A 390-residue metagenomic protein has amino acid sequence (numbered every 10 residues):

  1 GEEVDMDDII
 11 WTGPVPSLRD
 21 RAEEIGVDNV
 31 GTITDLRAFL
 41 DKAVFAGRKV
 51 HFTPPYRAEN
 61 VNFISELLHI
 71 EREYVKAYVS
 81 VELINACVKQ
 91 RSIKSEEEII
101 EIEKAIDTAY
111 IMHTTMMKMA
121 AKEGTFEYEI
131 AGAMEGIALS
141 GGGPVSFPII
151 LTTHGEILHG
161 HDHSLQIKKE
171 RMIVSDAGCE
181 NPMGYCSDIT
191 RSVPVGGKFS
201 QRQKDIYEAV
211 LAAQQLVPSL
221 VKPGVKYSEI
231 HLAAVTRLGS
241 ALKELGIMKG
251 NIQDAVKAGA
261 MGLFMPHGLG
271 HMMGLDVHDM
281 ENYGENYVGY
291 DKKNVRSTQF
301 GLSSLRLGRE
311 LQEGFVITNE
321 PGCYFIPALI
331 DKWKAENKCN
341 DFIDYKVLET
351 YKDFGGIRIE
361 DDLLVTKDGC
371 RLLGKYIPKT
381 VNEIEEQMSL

Functional and structural regions predicted by a protein language model:
G1-L390: Active-site neighborhoods and metal-handling regions in enzymes and metal-associated proteins
